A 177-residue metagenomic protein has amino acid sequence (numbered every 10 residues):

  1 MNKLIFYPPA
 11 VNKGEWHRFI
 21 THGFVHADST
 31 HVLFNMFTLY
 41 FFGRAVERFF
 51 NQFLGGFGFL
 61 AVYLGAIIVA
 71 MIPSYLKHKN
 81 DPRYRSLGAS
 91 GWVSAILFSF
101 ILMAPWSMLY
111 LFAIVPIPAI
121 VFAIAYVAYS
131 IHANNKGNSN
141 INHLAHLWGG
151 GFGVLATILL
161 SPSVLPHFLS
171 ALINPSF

Functional and structural regions predicted by a protein language model:
M1-F177: A detector for small-residue-rich transmembrane helices and their helix-helix packing motifs
